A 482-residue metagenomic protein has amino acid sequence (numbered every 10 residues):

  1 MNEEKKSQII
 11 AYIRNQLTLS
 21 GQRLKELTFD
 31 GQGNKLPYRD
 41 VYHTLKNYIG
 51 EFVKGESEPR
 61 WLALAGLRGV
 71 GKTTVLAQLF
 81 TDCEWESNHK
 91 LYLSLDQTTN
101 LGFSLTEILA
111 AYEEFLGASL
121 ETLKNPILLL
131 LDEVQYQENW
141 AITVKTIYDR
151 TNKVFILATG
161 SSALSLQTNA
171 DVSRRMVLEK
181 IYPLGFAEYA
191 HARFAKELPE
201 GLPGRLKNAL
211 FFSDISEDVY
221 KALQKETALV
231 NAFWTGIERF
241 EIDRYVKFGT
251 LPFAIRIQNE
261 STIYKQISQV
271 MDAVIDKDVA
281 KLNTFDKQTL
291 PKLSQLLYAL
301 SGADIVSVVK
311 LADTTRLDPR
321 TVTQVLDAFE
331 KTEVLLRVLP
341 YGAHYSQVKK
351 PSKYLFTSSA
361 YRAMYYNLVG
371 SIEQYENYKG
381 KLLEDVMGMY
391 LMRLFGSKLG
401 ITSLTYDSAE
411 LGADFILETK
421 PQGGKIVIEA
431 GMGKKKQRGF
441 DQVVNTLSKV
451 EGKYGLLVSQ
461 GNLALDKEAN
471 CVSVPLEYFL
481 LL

Functional and structural regions predicted by a protein language model:
M1-E58: A short, basic N-terminal segment
E3, F253-A413, T419-P421: Accessory nucleic acid-recognition modules appended to NTPase machines
S57-A77: Walker A/P-loop nucleotide-binding motif
G71, M387, L391, A413-K436 (+1 more regions): Conserved catalytic cores of phosphodiester-cleaving nucleases, focusing on short active-site segments
L91-K124: Short glycine-rich substrate-engagement loop in P-loop NTPases that contacts/grips substrate
E121-W140: Conserved P-loop NTPase "ATPase switch" module shared by AAA+ and STAND
F155-S161, K180: Structural recognition of the conserved hydrophobic beta-strand(s) that form the central parallel beta-sheet of P-loop
D171-Q288, S294: Interdomain motor-coupling "hinge/lid" segment immediately C-terminal to the ATP-binding subdomain of NTP-driven enzymes
